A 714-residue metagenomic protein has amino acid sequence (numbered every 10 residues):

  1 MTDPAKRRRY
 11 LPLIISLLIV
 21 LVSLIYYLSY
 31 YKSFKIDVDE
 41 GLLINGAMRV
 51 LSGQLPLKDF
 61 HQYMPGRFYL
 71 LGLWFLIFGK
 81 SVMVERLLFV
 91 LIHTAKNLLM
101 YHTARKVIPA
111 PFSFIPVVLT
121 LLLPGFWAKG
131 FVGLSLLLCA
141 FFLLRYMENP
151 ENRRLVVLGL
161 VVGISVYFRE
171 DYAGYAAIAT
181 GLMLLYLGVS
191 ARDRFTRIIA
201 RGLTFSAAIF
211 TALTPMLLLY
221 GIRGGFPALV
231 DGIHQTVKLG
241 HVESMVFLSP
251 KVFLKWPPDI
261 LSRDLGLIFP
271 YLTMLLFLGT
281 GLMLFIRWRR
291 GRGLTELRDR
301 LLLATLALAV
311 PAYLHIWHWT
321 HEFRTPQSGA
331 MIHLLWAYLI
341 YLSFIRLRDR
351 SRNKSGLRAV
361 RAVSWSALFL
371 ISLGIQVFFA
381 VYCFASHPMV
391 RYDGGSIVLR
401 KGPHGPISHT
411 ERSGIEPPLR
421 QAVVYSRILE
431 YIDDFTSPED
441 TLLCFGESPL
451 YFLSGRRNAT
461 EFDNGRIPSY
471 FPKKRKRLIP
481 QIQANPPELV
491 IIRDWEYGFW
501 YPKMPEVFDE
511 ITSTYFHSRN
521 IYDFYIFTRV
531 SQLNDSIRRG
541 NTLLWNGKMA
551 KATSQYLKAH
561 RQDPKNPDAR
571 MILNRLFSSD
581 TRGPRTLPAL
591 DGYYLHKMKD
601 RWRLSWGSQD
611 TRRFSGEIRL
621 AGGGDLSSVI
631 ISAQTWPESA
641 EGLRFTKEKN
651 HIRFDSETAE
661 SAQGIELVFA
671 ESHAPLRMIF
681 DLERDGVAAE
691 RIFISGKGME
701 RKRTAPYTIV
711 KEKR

Functional and structural regions predicted by a protein language model:
Y31-G46, L57-L71, K80-M83, R420-V424: Extracytoplasmic catalytic/substrate-binding loops of multi-pass membrane glycan-assembly enzymes
P65, Y69, G79-L98, L267-Y271: Loop-to-helix entry region of an early transmembrane alpha helix in multi-pass inner-membrane enzymes
V82, R86, K96, F114-L137 (+4 more regions): Aromatic- and kink-enriched transmembrane "portal" helix at the membrane-lumen/periplasm boundary that abuts
N97-L122, L134, R153-V157, L301: Transmembrane-helix signature of polytopic, membrane-embedded enzymes that assemble or transfer cell-envelope glycans
R105, C139-V157, S165, S190-R192 (+4 more regions): Membrane-interface transmembrane helices that cradle and orient dolichyl/undecaprenyl
T120-L123, L155-E170, A176-G181, T211 (+1 more regions): Membrane-interface alpha helices of multi-pass inner-membrane proteins
D171-G174, Y220-F226, W365-V530: Extracytoplasmic
G174, P311, W319-R358, S364-A367 (+1 more regions): Hydrophobic/aromatic-rich transmembrane helices and adjacent perimembrane loops
